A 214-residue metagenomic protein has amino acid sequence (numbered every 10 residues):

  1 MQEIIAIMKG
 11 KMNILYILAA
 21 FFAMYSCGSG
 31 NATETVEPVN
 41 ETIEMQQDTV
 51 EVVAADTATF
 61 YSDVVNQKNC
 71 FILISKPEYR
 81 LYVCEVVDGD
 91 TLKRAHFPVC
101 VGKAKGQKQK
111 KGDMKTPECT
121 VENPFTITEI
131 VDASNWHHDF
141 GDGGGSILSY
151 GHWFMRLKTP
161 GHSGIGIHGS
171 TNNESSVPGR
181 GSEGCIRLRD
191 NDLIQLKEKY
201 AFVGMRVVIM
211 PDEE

Functional and structural regions predicted by a protein language model:
M1-G10: N-terminal secretory signal peptides that target proteins for export/translocation
K11-L18: Sec-dependent signal peptide recognition, specifically the positively charged N-region followed immediately by
Y25-S26: C-terminal motif of bacterial Sec signal peptides marking the signal peptidase cleavage site
S29-T42: Bacterial Sec signal peptide processing site at the extreme N-terminus
T42, D48-T49, T57, T91: Coil residues (strongly favoring Ser/Thr
T59-Q107: A structural motif detector for short, solvent-exposed N-terminal "entry" segments of globular domains
F60, Q67, T120, A133-E214: Exported/periplasmic cell-wall-interacting domains
H96-T126: Electropositive
